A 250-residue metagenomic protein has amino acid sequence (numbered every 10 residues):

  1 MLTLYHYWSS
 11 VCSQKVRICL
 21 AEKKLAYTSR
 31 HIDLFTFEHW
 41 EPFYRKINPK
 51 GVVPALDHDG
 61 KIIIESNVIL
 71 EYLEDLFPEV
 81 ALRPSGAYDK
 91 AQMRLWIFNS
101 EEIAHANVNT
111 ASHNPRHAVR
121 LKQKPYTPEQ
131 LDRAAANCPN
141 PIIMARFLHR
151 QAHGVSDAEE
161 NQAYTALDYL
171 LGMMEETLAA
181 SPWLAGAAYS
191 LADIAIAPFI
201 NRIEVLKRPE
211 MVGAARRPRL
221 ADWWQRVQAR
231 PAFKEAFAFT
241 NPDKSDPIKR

Functional and structural regions predicted by a protein language model:
M1-P139, G154: GST-like domain detector, emphasizing the conserved glutathione-binding G-site in the N-terminal thioredoxin-like
S10, D193, R230: Conserved G/P- and acidic residue-centered "switch" motifs that form tight phosphate/ATP-binding loops in soluble
L34-F35, Y189, P242-D243: Positions that flank functional sites
L70, E74, R94-I97, E101 (+4 more regions): Non-transmembrane alpha-helical segments in soluble domains of secreted/periplasmic/extracellular proteins
P78, A179-A180, A229: The C-terminal cap of the DNA-recognition helix in HTH/winged-HTH DNA-binding domains, marking the helix-to-coil
A106-Q225: GST-like fold's C-terminal all-alpha helical module
K207-R208, A214-R250: Long, positively charged, glycine-interspersed low-complexity recognition regions
